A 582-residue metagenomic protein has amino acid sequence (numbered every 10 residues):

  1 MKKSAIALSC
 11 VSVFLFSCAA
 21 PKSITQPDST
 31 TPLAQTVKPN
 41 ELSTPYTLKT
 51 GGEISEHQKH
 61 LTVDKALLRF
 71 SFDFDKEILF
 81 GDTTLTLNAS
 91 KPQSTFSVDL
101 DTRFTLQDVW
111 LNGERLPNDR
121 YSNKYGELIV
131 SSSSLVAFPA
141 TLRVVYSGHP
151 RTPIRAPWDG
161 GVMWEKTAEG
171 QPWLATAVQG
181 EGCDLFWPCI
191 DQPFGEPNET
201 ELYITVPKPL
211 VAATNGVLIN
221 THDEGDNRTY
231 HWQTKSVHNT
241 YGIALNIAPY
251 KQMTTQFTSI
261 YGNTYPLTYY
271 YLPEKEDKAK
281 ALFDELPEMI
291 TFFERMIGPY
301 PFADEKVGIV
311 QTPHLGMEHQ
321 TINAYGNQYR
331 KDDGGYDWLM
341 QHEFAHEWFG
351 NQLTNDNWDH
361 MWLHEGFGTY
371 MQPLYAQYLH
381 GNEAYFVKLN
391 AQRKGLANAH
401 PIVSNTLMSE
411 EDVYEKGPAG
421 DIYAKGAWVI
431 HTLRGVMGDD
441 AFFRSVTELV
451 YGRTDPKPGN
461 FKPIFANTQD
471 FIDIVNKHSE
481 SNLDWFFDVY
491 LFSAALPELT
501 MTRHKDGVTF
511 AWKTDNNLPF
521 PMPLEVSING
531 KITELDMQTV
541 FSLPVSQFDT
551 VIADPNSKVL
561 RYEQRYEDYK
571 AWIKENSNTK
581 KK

Functional and structural regions predicted by a protein language model:
C18-F80, E165-P172, F194, D484: N-terminal, polar/Ser/Thr-rich
A34, F96, D101-E165, S542-Q547: A surface-exposed beta-strand-loop module
S55-Q58, V136, Y146-T200, T255-Q256 (+1 more regions): Glycine/proline-rich low-complexity spacer/linker segments in large multi-domain proteins
G81, V178-Q179, I190-Q341, Y370: Hydrophobic helix-coil surface modules that form long, contiguous segments used for peptide/substrate interaction
L106-L111, L483-D484, H504-N556: Beta-strand-rich binding/interaction modules
V178, P287, A324-V387, V446: Zinc-dependent metallopeptidase catalytic helix centered on the HExxH motif and its immediate flanking segment
K235, E365-T432, V436-M437, R453-P456 (+1 more regions): Acidic/His/Gly-enriched intrinsically disordered linker/tail segments that often contain short helix/coil "MoRF-like"
A419-V508: Amphipathic alpha-helical substructures
